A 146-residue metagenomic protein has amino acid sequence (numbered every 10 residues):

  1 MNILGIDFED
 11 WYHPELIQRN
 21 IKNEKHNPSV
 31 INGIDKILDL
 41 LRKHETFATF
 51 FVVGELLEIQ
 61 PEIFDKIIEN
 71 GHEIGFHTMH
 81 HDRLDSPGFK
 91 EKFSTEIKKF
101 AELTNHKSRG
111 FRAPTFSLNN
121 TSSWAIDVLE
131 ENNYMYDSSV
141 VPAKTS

Functional and structural regions predicted by a protein language model:
M1-S146: Catalytic alpha-helical scaffold of carbohydrate-active enzymes acting on polysaccharides/glycoconjugates
